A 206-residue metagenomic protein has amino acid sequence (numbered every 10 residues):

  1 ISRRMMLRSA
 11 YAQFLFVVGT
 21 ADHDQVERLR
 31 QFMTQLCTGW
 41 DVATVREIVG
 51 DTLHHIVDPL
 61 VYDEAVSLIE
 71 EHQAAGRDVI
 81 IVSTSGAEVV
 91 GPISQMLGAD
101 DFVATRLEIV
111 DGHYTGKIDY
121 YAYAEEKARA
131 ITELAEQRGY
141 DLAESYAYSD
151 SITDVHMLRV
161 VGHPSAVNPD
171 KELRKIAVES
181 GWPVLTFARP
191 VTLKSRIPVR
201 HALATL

Functional and structural regions predicted by a protein language model:
I1-E71: A metal-dependent, Asp-based hydrolase signature
E47, H54-L206: C-terminal cap/substrate-recognition subdomain and adjoining C-terminal extension of metal-dependent phosphatase-like
